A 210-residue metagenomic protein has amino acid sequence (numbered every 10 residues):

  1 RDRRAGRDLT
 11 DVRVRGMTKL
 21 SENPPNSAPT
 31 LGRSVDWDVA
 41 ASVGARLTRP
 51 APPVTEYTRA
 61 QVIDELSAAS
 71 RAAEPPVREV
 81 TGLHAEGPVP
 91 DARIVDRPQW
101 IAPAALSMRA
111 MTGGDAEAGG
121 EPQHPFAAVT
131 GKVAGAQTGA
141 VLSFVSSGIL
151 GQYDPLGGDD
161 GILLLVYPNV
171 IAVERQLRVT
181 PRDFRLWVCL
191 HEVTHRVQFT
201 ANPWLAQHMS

Functional and structural regions predicted by a protein language model:
R1-L9: Compositionally biased, low-complexity flexible segments
D8-L106: N-terminal low-structure segments adjacent to metalloprotease catalytic domains across cellular compartments
A60, D64-S67, R71, A136 (+3 more regions): Generic alpha-helical secondary structure signal
A69-P168: Auxiliary, metal-adjacent structural segments of Zn-dependent hydrolase domains
Y167-N169, V188, E192, A201: Short, structured patches in soluble enzyme cores that scaffold and shape functional sites
I171-V188: Short pre-active-site segment immediately N-terminal to the catalytic Zn-binding motif
V193-H208: Catalytic Zn2+-binding segment of zinc metalloproteases
